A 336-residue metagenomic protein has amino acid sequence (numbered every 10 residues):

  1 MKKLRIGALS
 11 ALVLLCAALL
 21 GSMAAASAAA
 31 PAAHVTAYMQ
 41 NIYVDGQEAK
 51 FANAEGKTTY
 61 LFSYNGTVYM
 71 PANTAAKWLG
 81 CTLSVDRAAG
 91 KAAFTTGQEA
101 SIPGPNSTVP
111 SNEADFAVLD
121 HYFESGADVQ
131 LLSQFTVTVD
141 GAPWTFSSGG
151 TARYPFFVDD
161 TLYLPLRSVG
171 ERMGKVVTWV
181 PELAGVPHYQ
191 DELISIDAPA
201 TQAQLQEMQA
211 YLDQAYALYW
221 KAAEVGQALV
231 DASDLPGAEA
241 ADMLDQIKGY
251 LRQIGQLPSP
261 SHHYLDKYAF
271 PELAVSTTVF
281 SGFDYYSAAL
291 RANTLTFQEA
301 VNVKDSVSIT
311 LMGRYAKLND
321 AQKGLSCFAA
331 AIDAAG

Functional and structural regions predicted by a protein language model:
K2-A28: Sec-dependent N-terminal signal peptides of Gram-positive bacterial secreted proteins and lipoproteins
A25-E224, F280-R291, N302-A335: Primary recognition of N-terminal secretory signal peptides and signal-anchoring hydrophobic helices
A29, R153, D234, Q256-P258 (+1 more regions): Selective for proline/serine-rich intrinsically disordered segments in cytosolic/nuclear regulatory regions
T201-Q209, G237-A240, I247, S276: Amphipathic alpha-helical coiled-coil segments with heptad-repeat character
K221-Q253, Q298-K304, Y315, D333-G336: Extended amphipathic alpha-helical heptad-repeat regions
I247-K317: Long, amphipathic, charge-rich alpha-helical segments that form helical bundles/coiled-coils
